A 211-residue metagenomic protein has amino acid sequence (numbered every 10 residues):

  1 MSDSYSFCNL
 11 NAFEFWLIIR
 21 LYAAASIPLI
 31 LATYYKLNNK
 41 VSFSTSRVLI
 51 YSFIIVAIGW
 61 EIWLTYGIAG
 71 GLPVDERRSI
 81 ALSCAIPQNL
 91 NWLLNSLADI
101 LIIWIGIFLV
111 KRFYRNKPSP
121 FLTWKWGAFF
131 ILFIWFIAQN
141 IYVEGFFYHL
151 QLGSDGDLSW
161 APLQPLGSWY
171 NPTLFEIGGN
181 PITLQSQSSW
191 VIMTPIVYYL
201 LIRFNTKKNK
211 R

Functional and structural regions predicted by a protein language model:
M1-R211: Aromatic-rich, lipid-facing transmembrane alpha helices and their immediate juxtamembrane interface loops in integral
